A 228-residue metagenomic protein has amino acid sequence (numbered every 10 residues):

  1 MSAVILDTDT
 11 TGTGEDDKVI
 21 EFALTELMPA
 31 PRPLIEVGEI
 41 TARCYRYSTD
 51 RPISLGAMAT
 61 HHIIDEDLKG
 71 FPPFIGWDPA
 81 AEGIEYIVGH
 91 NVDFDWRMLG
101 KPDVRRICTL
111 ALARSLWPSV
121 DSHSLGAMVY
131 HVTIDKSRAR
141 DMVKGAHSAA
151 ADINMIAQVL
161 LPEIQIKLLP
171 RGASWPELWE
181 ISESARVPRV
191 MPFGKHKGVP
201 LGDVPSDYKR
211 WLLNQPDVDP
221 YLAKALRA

Functional and structural regions predicted by a protein language model:
S2-A3, E15-I63, E82-V199: Metal-dependent phosphoesterase core characteristic of DEDDh/y 3'-5' exonuclease domains
T8-D16: Short acidic, Gly/Ser-rich segments with clustered Asp/Glu that frequently serve as metal-coordination loops in enzyme
D67-A81: A short, well-structured juxtamembrane/interface segment
F71-I75, R140-D152, K224-A228: Short linear loop/turn motifs
G202-K224: Short, surface-exposed, low-complexity cationic segments
